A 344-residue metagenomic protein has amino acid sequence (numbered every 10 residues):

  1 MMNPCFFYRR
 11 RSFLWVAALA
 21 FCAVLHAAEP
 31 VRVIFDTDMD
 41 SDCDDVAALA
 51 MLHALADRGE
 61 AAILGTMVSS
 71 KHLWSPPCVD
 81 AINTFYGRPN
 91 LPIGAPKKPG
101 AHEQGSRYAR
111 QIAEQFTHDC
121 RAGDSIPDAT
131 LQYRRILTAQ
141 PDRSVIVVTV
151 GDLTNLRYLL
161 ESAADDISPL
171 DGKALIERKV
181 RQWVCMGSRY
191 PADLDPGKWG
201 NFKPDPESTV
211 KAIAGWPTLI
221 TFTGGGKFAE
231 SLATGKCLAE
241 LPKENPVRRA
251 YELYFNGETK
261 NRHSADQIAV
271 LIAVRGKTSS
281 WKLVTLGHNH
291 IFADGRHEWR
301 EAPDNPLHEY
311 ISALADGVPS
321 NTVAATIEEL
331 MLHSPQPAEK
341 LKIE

Functional and structural regions predicted by a protein language model:
M1-M2, A27: Initiator methionine at the very start of the polypeptide chain
M2-W15: Bacterial N-terminal signal peptides that target proteins for export
S12-V24: Bacterial N-terminal signal peptides
A27-E344: N-terminal acidic, glycine/proline-rich low-complexity segments
